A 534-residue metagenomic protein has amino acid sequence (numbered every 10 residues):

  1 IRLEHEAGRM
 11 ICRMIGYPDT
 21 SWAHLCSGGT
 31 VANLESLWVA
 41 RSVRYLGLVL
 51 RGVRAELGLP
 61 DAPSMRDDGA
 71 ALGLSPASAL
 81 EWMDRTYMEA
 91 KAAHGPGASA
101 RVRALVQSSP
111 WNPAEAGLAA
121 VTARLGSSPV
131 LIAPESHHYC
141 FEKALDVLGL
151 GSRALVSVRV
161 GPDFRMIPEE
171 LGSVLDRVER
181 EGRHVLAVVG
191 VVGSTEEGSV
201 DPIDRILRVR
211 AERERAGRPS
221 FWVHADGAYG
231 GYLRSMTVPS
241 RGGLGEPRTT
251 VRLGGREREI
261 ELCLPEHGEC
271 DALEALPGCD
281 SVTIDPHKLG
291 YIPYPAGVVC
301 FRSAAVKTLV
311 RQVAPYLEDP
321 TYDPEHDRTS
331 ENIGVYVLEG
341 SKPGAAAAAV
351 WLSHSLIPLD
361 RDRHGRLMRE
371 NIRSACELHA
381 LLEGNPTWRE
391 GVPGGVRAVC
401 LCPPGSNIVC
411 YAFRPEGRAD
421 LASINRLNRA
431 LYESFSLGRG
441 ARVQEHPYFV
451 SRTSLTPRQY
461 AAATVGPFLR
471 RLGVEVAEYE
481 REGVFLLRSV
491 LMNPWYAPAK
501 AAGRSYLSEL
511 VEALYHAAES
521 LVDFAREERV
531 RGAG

Functional and structural regions predicted by a protein language model:
I1-D19: Conserved pre-catalytic core of RNA-dependent polymerases
R9-C12, W22-L48: Active-site-proximal alpha-helical scaffold in enzymes
T20, G126, L401-I408, E482-V484: Short Gly/Ser/Thr- and Asp/Glu-enriched loop/turn motifs at secondary-structure junctions
A23-T30, I132-E135, C400-C402: Active-site nucleophile and cofactor-binding loops and adjacent substrate-binding regions of central metabolic enzymes
A32, V39, G47-Q312: Conserved PLP-enzyme active-site core in the AAT-like
G198, T250-G405, A412, E416-R418: Active-site C-terminal subdomain of aminotransferase-like
R213, Y460-G534: PLP-dependent enzyme catalytic core of the Aspartate aminotransferase-like
G394-R470: Conserved PLP-binding catalytic core of the aspartate aminotransferase-like
